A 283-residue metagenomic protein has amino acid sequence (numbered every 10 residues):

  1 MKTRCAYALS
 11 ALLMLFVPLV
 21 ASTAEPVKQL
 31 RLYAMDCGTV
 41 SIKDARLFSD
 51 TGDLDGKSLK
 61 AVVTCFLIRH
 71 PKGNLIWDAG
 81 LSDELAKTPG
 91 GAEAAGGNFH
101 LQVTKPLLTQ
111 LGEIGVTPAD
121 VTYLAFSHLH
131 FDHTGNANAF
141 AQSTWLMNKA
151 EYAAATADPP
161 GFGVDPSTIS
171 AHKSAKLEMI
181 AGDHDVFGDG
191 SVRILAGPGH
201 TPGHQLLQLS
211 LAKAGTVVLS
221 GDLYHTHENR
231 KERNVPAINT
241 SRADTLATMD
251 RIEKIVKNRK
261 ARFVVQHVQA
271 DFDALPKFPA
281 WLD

Functional and structural regions predicted by a protein language model:
M1-L9: Bacterial N-terminal signal peptides that target proteins for export
A8-P18: Bacterial N-terminal signal peptides
V20-T109, D120, A214-G221, K257-R262: Metallo-beta-lactamase
E25-V27, Q102-D120, M147-A196, R242-K260: Metallo-beta-lactamase
C37-G38, A79-L81, L129, A150 (+3 more regions): Active-site metal-binding loops of divalent metal-dependent hydrolases
D83, G97-T109, Q208-L209, K213-D283: Cap/insert and terminal regions of metallo-dependent hydrolase folds
K87-M147: Active-site metal-binding motif and surrounding structural segment of the metallo-beta-lactamase
L124-T134, G197-H204, V264-Q269: Histidine-centered catalytic micro-motifs
